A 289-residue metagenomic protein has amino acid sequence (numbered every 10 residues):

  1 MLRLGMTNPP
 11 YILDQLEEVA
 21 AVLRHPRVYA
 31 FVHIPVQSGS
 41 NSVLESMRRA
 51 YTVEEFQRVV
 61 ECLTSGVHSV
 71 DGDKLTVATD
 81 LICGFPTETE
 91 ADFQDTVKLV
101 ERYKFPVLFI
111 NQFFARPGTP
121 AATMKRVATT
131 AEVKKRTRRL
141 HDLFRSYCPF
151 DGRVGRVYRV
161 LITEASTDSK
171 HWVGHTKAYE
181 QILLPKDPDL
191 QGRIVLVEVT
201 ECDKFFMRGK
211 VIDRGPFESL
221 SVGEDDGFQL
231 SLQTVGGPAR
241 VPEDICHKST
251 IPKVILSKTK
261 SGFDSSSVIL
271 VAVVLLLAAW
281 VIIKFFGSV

Functional and structural regions predicted by a protein language model:
M1, A30-F31, V107-Q112, Q181: Residues at the N-termini of beta-strands
M1-F93: Conserved SAM/AdoMet-binding glycine-rich loop
L4, I34, D80, V100 (+4 more regions): Conserved, mostly hydrophobic/aromatic
Y11-Q15, V36-M47, L75, I82-E90 (+3 more regions): Flexible glycine/acidic-rich beta-alpha junction loops that bind and position SAM and/or redox cofactors in anaerobic
V19, T96, L184-P185: Short beta-alpha junctions and helix-cap segments that line functional grooves
R58, D95, L99-R102, E132-L143: A non-catalytic, amphipathic alpha-helix used as a structural packing/dimerization or gating element in enzyme scaffolds
T123-A272, I282-S288: Terminal RNA-binding accessory module
L275-L276: Cytosolic-facing regulatory segments adjacent to core modules
